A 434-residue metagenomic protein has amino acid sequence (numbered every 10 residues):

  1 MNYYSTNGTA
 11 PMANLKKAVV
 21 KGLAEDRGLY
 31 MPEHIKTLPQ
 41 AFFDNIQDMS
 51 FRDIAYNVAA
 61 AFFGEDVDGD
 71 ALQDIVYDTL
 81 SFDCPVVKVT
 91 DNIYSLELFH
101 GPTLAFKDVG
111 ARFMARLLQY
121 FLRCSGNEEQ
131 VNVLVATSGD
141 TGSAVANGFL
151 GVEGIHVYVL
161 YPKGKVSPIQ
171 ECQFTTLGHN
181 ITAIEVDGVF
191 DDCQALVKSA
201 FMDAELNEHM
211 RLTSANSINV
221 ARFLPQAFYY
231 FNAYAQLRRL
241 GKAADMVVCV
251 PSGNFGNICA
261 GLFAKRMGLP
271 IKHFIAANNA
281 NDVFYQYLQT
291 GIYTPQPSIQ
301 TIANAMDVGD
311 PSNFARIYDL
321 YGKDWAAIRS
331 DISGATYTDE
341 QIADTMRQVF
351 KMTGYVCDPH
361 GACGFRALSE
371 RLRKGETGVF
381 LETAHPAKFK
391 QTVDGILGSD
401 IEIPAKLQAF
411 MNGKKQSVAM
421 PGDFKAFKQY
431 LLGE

Functional and structural regions predicted by a protein language model:
M1-E434: PLP-dependent amino-acid enzyme catalytic core
